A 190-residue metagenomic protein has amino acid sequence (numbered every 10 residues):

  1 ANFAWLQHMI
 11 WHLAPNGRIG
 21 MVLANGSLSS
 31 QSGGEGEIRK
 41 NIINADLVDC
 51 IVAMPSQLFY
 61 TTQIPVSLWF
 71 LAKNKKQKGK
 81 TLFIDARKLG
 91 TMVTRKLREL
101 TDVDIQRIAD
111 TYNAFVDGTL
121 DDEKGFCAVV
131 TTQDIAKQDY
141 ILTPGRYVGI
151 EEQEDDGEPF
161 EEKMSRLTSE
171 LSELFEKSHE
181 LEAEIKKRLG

Functional and structural regions predicted by a protein language model:
A1-G190: A conserved structural/catalytic subdomain of Rossmann-like adenosyl-cofactor enzymes
